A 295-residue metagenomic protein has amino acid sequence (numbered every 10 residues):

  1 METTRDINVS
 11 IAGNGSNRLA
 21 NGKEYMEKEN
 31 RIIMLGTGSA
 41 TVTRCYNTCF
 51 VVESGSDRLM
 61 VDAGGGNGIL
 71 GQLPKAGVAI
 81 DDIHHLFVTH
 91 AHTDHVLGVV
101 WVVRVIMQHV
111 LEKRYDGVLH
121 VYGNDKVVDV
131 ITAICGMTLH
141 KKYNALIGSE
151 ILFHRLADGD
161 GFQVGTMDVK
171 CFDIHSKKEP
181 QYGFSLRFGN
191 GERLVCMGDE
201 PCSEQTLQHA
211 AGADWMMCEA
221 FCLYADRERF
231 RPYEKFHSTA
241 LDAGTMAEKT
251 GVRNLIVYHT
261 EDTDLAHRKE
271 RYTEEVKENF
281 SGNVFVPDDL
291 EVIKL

Functional and structural regions predicted by a protein language model:
T4-V195, E270-L295: Binuclear metal-dependent hydrolase catalytic cores
V61, T89, M197-G198, C218-E219 (+1 more regions): Active-site flanking residues adjacent to catalytic metal/cofactor-binding acidic residues
F172-H175, R187-G189, D199-E200, A220-C222 (+1 more regions): Histidine- and/or cysteine-centered catalytic micro-motif in compact active-site loops
S185-L207, A211: Well-ordered, non-transmembrane segments within structured domains
P201-L290: Cap/insert and terminal regions of metallo-dependent hydrolase folds
